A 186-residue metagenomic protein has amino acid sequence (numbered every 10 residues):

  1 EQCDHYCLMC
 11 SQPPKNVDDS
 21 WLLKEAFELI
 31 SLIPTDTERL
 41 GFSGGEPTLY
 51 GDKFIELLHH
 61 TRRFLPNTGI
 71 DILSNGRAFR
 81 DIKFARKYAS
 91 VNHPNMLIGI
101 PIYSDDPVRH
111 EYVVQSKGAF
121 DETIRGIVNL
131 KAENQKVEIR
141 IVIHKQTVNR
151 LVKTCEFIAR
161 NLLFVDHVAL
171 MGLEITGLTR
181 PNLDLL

Functional and structural regions predicted by a protein language model:
E1-N75, F79-I82, K87, V91-M96: Conserved alpha-helical substructure of the radical SAM core
D19-S20, L97, P101-Y103, V108 (+1 more regions): Radical SAM enzyme [4Fe-4S]-AdoMet core and its adjacent flexible, acidic and glycine-rich loops/tails across
